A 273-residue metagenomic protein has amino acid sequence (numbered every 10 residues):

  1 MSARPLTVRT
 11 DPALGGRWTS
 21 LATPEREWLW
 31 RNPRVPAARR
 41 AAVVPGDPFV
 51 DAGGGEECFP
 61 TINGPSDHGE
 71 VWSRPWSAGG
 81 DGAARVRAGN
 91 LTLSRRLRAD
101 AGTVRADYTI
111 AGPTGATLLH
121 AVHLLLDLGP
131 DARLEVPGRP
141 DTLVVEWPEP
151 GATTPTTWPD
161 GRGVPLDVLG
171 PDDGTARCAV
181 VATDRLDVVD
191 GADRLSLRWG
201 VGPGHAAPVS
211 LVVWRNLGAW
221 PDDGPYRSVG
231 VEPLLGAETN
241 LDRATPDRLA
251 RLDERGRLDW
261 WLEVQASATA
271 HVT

Functional and structural regions predicted by a protein language model:
S2-R4, V8, Y108, A250-A268: Short Pro-Gly-centered flexible turn/kink motifs
L6-H68, L211, L217-A219, P233: Acidic-aromatic substrate-binding/catalytic surfaces of carbohydrate-active enzymes
V8, L93-R95, A106, H120-V122 (+3 more regions): Hydrophobic residues positioned within well-ordered beta-strands of beta-sheet architectures
P12, R17, R85-P130: Acidic, contiguous internal or C-terminal segments within carbohydrate-active enzymes that form a structured patch used
T61-A101: Extended, loop-rich substrate-binding clefts of extracytoplasmic carbohydrate-active enzymes
S66-G80, P171-D247: Acidic/His-leaning functional-site neighborhoods
S94-L97, D247-L252: Beta-strand-rich interaction surfaces with strong enrichment in secreted/lumenal proteins
L126, D131-A206: Active-site/ligand-binding surface loops and adjacent short beta/alpha elements that line catalytic pockets across
